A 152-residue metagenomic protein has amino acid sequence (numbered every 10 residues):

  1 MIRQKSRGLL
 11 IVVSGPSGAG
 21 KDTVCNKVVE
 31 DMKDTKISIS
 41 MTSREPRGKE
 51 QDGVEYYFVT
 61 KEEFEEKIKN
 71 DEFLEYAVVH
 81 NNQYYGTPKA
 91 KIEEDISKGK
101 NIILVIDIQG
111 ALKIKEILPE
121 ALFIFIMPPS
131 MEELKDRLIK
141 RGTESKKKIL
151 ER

Functional and structural regions predicted by a protein language model:
M1-I11: Extreme N-terminal, non-catalytic leader segments that precede Walker-type/kinase nucleotide-binding cores
S14-P16: P-loop (Walker A) phosphate-binding loop of NTP-binding proteins
A19: ATP-binding Walker
D22: Walker A/P-loop
V29-S38: Post-Walker A helix-loop "phosphate-sensing" segment adjacent to the P-loop in P-loop NTPases
T42-I102, Q109: ATP-dependent small-molecule kinase phosphotransfer cores that center on conserved nucleotide phosphate-binding segments
I102-D107, E116-I139: Conserved phosphate-donor/acceptor-positioning beta-strand/loop module used by diverse small-molecule
A111, T143-R152: Small-molecule kinase domains that catalyze NTP-dependent phosphoryl transfer to phosphate-bearing small molecules
